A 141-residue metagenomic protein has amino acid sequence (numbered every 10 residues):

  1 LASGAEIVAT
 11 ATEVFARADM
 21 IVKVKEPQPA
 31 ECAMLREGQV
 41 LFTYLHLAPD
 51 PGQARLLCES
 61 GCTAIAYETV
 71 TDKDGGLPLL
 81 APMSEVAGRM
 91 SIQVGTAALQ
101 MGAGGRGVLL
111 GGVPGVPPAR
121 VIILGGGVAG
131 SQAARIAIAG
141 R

Functional and structural regions predicted by a protein language model:
L1, G104-R141: Glycine-rich phosphate/diphosphate-binding loop of Rossmann-like nucleotide-binding domains
A2-I7, K23-E26, F42: Metallocofactor- and cofactor-centric catalytic cores in central/energy metabolism, strongly enriched
G4-A5, G61, R141: Glycine-centered loop/turn motif at secondary-structure junctions
A5-R17: Short acidic low-complexity segments
A18-D19, G61: Residue-level detector of structured alpha->beta connecting loops
D19-M20, V40: Structural motif
P29-R120: Glycine/serine-rich phosphate-binding loop and adjoining beta1-alpha1 elements at the start of nucleotide-handling
